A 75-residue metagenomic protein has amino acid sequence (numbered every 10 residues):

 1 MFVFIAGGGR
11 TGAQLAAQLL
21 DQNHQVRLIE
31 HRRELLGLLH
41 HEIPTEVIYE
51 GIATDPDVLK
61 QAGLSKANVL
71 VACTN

Functional and structural regions predicted by a protein language model:
M1-N75: Cytosolic regulatory regions of ion transport systems
